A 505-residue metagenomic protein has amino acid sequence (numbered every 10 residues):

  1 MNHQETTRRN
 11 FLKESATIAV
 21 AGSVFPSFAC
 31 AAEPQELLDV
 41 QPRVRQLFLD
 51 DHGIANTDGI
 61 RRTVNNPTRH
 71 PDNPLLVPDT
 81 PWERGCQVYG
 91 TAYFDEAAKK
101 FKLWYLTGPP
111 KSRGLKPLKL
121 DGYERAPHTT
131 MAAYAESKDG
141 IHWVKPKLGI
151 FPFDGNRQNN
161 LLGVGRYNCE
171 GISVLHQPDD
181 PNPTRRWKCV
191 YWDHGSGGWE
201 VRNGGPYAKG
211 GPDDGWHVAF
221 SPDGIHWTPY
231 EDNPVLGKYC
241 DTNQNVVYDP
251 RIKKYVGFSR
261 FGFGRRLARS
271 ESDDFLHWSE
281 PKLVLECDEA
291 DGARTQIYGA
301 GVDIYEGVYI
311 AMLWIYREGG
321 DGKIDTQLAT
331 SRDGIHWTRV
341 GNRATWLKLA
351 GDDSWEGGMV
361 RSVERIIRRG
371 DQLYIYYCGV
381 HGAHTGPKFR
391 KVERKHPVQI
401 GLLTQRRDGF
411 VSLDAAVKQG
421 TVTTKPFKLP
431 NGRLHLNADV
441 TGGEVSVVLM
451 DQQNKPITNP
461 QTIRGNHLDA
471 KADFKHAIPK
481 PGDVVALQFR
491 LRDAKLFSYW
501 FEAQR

Functional and structural regions predicted by a protein language model:
E5-T7, E14-A21, A32-R505: Carbohydrate-active catalytic/glycan-binding domains of CAZyme proteins, especially the secreted or lumenal ectodomains
S23-A29: C-terminal segment of classical bacterial N-terminal signal peptides
